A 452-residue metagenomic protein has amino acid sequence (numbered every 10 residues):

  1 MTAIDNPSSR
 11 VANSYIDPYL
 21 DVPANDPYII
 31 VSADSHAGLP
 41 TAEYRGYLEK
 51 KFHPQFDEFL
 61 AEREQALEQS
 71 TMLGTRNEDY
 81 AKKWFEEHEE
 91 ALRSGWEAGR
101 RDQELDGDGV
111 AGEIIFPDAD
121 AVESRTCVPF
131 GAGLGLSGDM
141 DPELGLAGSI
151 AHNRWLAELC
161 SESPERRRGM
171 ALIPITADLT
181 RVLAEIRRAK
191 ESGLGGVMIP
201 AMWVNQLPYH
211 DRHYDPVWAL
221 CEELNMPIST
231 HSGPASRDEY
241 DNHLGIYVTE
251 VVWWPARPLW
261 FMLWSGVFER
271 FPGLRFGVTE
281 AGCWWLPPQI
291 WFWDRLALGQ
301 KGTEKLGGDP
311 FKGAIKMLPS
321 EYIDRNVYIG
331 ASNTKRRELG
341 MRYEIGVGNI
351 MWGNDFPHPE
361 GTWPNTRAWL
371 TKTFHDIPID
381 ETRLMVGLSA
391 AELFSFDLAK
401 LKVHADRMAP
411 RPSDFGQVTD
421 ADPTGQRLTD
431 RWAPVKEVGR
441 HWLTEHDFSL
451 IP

Functional and structural regions predicted by a protein language model:
T2-I29, A42-G112, A147, A151-E162 (+7 more regions): Mid-to-C-terminal alpha-helical segments outside catalytic/metal-binding sites
A3, L144-A147, C160, R166-R168 (+8 more regions): Catalytic pocket-lining loop regions of alpha/beta-barrel enzymes, especially the amidohydrolase/enolase/GH5 lineages
P27, R45-L92, F130-P142, S236-W253 (+1 more regions): Active-site gating loops and adjacent loop-to-helix segments of metal-dependent hydrolytic enzymes
I30, F85-E90, Q103-G131, R166-I175 (+1 more regions): Divalent metal-dependent hydrolysis catalytic cores, especially in the metallo-beta-lactamase
S35-H36, D355-F356: Active-site metal-binding loops of divalent metal-dependent hydrolases
P40-T41, S124: Short helix/loop capping segments that flank catalytic or ligand/cofactor-binding pockets
V122-T126, S236-N242, T362-W363: Short acidic/His/Gly/Ser-rich catalytic and metal-binding motifs that mark active-site loops of diverse hydrolases
E123-G145, P216-V217, L224-M226: Short acidic, glycine/proline-enriched helix-loop-strand junctions
